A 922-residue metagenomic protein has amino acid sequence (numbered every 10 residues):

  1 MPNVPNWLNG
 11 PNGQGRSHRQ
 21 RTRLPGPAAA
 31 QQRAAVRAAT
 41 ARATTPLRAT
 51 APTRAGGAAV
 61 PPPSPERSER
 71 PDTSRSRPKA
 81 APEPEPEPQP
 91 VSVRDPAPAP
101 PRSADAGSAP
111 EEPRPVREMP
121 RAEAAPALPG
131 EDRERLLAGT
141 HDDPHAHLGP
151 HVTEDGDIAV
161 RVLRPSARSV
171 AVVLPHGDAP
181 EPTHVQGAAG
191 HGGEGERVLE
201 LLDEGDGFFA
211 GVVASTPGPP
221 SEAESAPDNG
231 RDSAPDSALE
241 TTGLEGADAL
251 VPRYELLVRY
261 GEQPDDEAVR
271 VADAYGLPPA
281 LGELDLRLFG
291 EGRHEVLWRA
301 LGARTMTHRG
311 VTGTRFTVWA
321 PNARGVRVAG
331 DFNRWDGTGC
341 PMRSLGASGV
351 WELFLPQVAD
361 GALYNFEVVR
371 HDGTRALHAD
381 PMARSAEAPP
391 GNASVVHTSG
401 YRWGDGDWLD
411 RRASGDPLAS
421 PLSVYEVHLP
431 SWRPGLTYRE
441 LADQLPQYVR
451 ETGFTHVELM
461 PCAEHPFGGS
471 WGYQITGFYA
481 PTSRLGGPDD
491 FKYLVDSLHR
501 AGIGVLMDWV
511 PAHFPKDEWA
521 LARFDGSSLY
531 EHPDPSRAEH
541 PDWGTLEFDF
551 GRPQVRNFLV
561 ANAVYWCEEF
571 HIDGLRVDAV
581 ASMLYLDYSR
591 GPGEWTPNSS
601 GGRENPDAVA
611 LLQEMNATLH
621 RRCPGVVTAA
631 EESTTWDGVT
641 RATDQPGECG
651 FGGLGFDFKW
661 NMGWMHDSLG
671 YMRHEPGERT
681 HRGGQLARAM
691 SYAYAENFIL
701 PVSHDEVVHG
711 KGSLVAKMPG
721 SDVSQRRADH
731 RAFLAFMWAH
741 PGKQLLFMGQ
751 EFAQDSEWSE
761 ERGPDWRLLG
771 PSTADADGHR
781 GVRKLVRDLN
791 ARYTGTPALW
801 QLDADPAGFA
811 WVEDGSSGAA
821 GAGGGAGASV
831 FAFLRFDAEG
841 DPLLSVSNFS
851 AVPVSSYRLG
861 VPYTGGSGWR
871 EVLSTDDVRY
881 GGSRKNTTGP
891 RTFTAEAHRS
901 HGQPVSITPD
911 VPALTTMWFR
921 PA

Functional and structural regions predicted by a protein language model:
P2-N12, R16-A39, T44-L422, P434 (+4 more regions): Carbohydrate-interacting/catalytic domains
V170, V326, V457-L459, L575 (+1 more regions): Hydrophobic residues within beta-strands of alpha/beta enzymes
V318, F366, V427, L459 (+11 more regions): Generic structural signal for small/hydrophobic residues in well-ordered secondary structure, especially within
A320-N322, F332, G346, Q357 (+9 more regions): Short, flexible loop/turn elements at secondary-structure junctions
A383-P389, G404-V424, H428-E604, P909: Substrate-binding/active-site clefts of carbohydrate-active enzymes
Y448, P481, L494-S497, A501 (+7 more regions): Generic, well-ordered alpha-helical scaffold segments in large soluble proteins
D489-K492, P553, V560, V564 (+5 more regions): A structural signal for well-ordered alpha-helical segments within the folded catalytic domains of diverse enzymes
H571-D573, Y588-R762, T794-P797, A804 (+4 more regions): Conserved alpha/beta catalytic core and glycan-binding cleft of carbohydrate-active enzymes
